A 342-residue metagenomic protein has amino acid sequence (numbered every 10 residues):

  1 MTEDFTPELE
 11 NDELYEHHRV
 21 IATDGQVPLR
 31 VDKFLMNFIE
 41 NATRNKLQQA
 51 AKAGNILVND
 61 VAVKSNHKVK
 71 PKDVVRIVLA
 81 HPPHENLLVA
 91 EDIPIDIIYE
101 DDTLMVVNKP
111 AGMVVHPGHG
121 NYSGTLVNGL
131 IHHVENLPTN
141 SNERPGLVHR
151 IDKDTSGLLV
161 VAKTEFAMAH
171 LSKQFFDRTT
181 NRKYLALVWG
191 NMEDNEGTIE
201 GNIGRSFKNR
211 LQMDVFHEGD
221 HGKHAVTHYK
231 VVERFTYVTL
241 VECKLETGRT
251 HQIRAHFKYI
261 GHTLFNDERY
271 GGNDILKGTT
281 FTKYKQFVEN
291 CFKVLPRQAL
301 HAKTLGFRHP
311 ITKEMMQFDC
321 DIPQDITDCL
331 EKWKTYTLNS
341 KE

Functional and structural regions predicted by a protein language model:
M1-F207, I322-K334, K341: RNA pseudouridine synthases
G25-Q26, P138-S141, G219-H221, T279-V294: Short, glycine- and charge-enriched coil/turn segments that flank and shape catalytic ligand pockets
I77-A80, N209-Q212, H224, Y284-N290: Short Pro/Gly-enriched beta-strand edge/turn motifs at strand-loop
V107, A255, N266: Active-site flanking residues adjacent to catalytic metal/cofactor-binding acidic residues
S141-K173, T180-N181, L185, G204-H262 (+1 more regions): The conserved catalytic core of RNA pseudouridine synthases
T198, R205, D220-K223, G272-N273 (+1 more regions): Intrinsically disordered, low-complexity regions
L264-F307: RNA substrate-recognition surfaces in RNA-acting enzymes
